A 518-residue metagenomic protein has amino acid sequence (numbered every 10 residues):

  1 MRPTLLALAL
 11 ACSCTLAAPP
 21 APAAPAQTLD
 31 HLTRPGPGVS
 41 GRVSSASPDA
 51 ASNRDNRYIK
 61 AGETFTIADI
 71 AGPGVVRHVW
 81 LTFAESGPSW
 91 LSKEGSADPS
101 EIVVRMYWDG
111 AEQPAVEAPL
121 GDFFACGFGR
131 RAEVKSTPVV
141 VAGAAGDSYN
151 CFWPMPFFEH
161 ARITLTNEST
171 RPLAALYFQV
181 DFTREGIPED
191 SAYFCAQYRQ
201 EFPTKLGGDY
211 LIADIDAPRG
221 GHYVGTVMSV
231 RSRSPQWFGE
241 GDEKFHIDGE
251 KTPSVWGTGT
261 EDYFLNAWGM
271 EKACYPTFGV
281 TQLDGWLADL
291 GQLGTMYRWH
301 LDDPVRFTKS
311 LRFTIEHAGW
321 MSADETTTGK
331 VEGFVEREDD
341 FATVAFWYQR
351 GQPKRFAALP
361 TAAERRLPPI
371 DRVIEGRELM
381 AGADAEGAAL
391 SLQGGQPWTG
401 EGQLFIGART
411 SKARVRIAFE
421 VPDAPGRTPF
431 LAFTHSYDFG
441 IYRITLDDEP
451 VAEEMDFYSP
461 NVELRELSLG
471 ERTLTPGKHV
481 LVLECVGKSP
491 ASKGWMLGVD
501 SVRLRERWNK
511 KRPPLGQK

Functional and structural regions predicted by a protein language model:
T4, D69, S96, W153 (+11 more regions): Generic marker of residues within folded, mature protein domains
T4-T15: Bacterial N-terminal signal peptides
A7-A9, P99, I187, R306 (+4 more regions): A generic structural signal for short, non-catalytic loop/turn and secondary-structure boundary residues
S13, V75, E159, H222 (+4 more regions): Generic detector of short, well-ordered, non-transmembrane alpha-helical segments enriched in hydrophobic residues
C14-L16, S45, L392: Compositionally biased regions
P19-I370: Beta-strand-centric surfaces of beta-sandwich/beta-rich domains
E243, L359-K518: Extracytoplasmic
